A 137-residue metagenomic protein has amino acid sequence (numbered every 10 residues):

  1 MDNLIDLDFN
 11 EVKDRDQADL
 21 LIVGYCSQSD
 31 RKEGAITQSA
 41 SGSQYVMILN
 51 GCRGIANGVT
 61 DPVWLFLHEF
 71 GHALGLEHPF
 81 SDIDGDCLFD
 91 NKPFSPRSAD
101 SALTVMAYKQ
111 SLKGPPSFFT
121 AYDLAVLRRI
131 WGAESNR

Functional and structural regions predicted by a protein language model:
D2-S101, Q110-S111: Metzincin-family zinc-dependent endopeptidase catalytic domain
K92-R137: Metalloprotease/metallohydrolase-associated module, dominated by Zn2+-dependent proteases
